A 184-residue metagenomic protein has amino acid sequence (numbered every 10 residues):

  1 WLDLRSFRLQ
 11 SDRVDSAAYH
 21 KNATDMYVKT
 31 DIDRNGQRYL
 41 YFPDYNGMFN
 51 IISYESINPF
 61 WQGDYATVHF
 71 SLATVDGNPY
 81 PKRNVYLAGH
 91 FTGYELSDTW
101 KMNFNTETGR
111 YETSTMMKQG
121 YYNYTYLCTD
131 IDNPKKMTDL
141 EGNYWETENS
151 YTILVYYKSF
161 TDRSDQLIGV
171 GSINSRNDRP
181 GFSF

Functional and structural regions predicted by a protein language model:
W1-L40: Long, internal scaffold/assembly segments composed of regular secondary structure
A17-A18, A23, A66, A73 (+1 more regions): A sequence-composition feature that detects small, non-aromatic residues
N22, N35, N46, N50 (+9 more regions): Detector for Asparagine
Y27-P81, L167-F184: Basic K/R-rich, polyanion-interacting modules in nucleoproteins and related proteins
H69-K118, I131-T161: Aromatic-rich carbohydrate-binding modules that target alpha-glucans
K118-Y124: A glycine-anchored, Pro-Gly-centered beta-turn/N-cap motif
